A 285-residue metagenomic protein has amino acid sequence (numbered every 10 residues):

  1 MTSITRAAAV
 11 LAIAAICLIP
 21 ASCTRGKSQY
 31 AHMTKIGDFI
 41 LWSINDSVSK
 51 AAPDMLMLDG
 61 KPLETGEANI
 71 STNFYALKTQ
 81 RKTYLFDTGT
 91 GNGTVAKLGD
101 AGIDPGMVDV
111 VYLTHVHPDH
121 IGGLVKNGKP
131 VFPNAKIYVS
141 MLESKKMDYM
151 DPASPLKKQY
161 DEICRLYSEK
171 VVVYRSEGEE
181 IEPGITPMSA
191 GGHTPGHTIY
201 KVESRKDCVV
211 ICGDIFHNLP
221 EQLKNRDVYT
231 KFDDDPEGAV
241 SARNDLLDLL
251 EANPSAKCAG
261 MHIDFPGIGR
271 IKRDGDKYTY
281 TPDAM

Functional and structural regions predicted by a protein language model:
M1-V10: Bacterial N-terminal signal peptides that target proteins for export
I19-S22: C-terminal motif of bacterial Sec signal peptides marking the signal peptidase cleavage site
T24, R205-M285: Cap/insert and terminal regions of metallo-dependent hydrolase folds
Y30-D100, I199-I215: Conserved beta-strand hairpin/beta-sheet module of binuclear metal-dependent hydrolase folds, prominently
K35-I36, G99, M107, K136-S189 (+1 more regions): Metallo-beta-lactamase
A52, V116-G123, T194-T198, H217-E221 (+1 more regions): Active-site environment of divalent metal-dependent phosphoester hydrolases
L85-G89, V110-D119, Y138-S140, S189-G192 (+4 more regions): Active-site neighborhood of phospho(di)ester-bond hydrolases with catalytic His/Asp-centered motifs
N92-Y138: Active-site metal-binding motif and surrounding structural segment of the metallo-beta-lactamase
